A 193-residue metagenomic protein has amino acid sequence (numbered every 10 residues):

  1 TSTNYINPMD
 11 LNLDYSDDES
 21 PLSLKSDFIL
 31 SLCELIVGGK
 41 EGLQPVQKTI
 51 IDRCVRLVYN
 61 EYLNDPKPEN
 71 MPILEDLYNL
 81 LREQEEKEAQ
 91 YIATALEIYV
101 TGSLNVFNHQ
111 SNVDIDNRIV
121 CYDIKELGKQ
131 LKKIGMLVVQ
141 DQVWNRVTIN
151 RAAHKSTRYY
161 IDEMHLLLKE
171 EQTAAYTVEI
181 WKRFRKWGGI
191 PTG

Functional and structural regions predicted by a protein language model:
T1-G189: P-loop NTPase motor domains
